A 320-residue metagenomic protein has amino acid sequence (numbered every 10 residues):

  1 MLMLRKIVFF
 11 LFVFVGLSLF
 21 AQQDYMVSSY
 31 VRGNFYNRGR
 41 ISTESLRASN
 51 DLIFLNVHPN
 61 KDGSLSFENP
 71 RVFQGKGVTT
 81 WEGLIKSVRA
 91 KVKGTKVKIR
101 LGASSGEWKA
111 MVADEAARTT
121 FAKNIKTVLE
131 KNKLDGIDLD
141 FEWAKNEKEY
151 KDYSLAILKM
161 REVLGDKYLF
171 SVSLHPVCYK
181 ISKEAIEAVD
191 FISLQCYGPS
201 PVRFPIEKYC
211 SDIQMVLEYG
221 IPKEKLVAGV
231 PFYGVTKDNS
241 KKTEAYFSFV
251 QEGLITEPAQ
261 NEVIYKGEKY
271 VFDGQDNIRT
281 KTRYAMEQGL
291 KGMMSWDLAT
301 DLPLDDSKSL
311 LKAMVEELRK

Functional and structural regions predicted by a protein language model:
K6-G16: Sec-dependent N-terminal signal peptides
L17-A21: Sec/Tat signal peptide C-region and signal peptidase I cleavage site
Q22-I125, V202-K208: Glycan-recognition patch characteristic of GH18 chitinases/ENGases and related GlcNAc/peptidoglycan-binding proteins
S28-N34, D62-T79, E142-G253: Substrate-binding surface in catalytic domains of secreted glycosidases
L52, L139, I192, A228 (+2 more regions): Conserved, mostly hydrophobic/aromatic
W81-R89, A122-L129, S154-R161, I206-Q214 (+3 more regions): Generic structural signal for well-ordered alpha-helices, preferentially at hydrophobic/aromatic core positions
N124-Y150, Q195-C196, M294: Active-site groove signature of glycoside hydrolases
K223-M286, L304, S309-K320: Glycan-binding loop/region signatures in secreted carbohydrate-active enzymes
